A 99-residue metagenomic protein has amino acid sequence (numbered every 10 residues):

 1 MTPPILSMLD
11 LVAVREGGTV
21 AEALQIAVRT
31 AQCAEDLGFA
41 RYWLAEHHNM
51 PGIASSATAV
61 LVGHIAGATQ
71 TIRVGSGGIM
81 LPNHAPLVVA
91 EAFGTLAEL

Functional and structural regions predicted by a protein language model:
M1-V74: N-terminal beta1-alpha1-beta2 module of alpha/beta enzyme domains
A21-I26, P82-T95: Glycine-rich anion/phosphate-binding loops
A68, G77, T95: Glycine-rich, flexible loop/turn motifs
G75-N83: The substrate-binding groove and active-site-proximal loops of carbohydrate-active enzymes, especially glycoside
E98-L99: Active-site-adjacent segment of SDR/Rossmann-fold oxidoreductases
